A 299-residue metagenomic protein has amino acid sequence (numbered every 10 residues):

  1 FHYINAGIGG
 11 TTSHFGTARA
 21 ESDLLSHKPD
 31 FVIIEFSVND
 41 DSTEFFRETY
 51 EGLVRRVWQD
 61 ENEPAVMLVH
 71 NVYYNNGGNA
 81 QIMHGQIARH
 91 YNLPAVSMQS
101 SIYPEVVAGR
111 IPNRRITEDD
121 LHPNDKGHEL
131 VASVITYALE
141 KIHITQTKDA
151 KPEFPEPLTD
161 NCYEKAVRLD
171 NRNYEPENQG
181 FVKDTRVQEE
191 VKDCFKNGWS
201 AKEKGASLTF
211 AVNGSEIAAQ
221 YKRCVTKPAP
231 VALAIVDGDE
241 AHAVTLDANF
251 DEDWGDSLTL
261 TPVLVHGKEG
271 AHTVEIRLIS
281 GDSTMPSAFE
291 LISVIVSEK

Functional and structural regions predicted by a protein language model:
F1-T11: A short beta-strand-loop structural module common to alpha/beta enzyme folds
G9-T11, F15-K148, W199-G205, A211-G214 (+1 more regions): Alpha-helical cap/lid subdomain in secreted, periplasmic, or secretory-pathway luminal O-acyl-processing enzymes
I144-A211, Q220-K222, S293-I295, K299: Glycan-recognition and processing domains
